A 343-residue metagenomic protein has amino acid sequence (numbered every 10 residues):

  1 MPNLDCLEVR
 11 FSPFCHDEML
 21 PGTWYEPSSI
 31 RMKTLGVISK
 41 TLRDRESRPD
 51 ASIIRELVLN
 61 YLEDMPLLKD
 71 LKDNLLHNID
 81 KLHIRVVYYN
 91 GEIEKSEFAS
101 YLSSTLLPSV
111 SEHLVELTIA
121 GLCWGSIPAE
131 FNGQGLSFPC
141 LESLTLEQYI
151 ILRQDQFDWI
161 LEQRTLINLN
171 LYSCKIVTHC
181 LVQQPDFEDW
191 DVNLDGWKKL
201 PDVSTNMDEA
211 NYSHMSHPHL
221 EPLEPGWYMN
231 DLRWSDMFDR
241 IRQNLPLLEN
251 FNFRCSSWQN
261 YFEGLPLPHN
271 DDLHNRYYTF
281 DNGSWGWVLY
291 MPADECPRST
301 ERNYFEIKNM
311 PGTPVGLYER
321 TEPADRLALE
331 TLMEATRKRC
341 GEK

Functional and structural regions predicted by a protein language model:
M1-P139, R153-D158: Leucine-rich repeat
P139-K343: Leucine-rich solenoid repeat modules
